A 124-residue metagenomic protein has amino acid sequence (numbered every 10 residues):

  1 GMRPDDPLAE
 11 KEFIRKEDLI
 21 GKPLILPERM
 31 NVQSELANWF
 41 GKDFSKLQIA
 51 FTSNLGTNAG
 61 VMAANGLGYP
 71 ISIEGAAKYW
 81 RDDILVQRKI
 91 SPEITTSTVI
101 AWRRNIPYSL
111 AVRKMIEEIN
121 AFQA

Functional and structural regions predicted by a protein language model:
G1-R29, T95-I106, N120: Hydrophobic/proline-rich hinge and linker segments of small-molecule sensing/allosteric domains, predominantly
L8-A9, K22-F44, Y108-V112, I116: Secondary-structure junction motif
K11-E12, D18, T57-N105: Beta-alpha-beta core module
G21, K46-L47, I84: A generic structural signal for alpha->beta connector loops
L26, S45-N58: Short beta-strand-to-loop elements that line the ligand-binding cleft of bilobed periplasmic-binding protein-like
V32, S53, G75: Residue-level "edge-of-site" marker
F44-S45, W80: Short helix-capping segments at alpha-helix termini
R113, A121-A124: N-terminal hydrophobic or amphipathic helices and topogenic motifs
